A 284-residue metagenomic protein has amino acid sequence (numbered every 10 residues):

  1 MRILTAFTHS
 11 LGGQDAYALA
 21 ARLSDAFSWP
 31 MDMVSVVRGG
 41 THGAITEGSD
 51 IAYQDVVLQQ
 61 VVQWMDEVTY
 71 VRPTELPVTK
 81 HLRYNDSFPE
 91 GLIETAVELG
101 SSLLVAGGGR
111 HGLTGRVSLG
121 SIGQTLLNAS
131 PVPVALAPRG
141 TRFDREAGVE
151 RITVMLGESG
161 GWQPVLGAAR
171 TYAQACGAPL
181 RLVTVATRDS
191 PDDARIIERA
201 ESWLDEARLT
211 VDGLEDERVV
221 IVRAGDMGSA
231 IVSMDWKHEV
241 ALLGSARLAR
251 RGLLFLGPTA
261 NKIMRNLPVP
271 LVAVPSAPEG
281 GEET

Functional and structural regions predicted by a protein language model:
M1-I51, E150-R195, R208-V219, E239-V240 (+2 more regions): Small/aliphatic-rich secondary-structure junction motif
T8, G109, P131, G157 (+1 more regions): Short glycine-/small-residue-rich Rossmann-like dinucleotide-binding loops
W29-P30, L76, S101, V132 (+2 more regions): Short glycine/serine/threonine/alanine-rich loop segments
D50-Q63: A short acidic, glycine-rich active-site loop that binds or catalyzes chemistry on phosphate/adenosine moieties
Y70-L104, D212-R251, V269, S276-T284: Structural beta-alpha unit
V105-G108, P133-G140, L271-P275: Short beta-strand elements of ligand-binding domains
A106-T125, L243-N266, G280-E283: Glycine-rich, Arg-bearing micro-motifs that act as flexible, cationic patches
G123-F143: Short, structured interface segments
